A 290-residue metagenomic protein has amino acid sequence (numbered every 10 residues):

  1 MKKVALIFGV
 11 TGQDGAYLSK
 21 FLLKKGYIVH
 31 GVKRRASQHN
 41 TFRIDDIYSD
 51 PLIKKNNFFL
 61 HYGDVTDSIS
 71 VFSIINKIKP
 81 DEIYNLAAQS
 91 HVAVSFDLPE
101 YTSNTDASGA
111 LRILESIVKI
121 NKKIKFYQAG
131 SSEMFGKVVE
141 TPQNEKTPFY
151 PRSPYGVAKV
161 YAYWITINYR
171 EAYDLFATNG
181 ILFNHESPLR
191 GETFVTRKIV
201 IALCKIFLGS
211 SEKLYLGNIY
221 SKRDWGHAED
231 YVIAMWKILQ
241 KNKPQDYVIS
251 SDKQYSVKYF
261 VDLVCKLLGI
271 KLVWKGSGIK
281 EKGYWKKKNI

Functional and structural regions predicted by a protein language model:
M1-S187, E229, M235, L239 (+2 more regions): N-terminal Rossmann-like NAD(P)+-binding domain of SDR-like oxidoreductases, especially those catalyzing
L18, K24, G31-H39, K55 (+4 more regions): C-terminal substrate-binding subdomain of Rossmann-fold SDR/epimerase-dehydratase oxidoreductases
